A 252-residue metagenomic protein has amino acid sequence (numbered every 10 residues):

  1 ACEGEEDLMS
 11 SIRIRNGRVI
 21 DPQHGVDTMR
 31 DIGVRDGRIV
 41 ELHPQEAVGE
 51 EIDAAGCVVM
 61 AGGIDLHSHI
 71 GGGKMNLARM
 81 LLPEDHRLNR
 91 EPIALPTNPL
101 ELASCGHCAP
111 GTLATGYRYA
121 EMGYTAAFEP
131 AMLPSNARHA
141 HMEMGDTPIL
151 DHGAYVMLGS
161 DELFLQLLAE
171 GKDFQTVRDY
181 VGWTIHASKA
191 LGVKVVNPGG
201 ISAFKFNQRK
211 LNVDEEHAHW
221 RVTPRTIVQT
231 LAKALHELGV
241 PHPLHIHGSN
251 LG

Functional and structural regions predicted by a protein language model:
A1-L8: Short, Lys/Arg-enriched N-terminal segments with co-localized hydrophobic residues within the first ~10-30 amino acids
M9-I12, V19-A61, L77: Histidine-rich, glycine-flanked metal-binding segment
C57-E143: Metal-associated gating/positioning segment near the N- to mid-region
G62-L66, A127-E129, H152-V156, L191-V195 (+1 more regions): Hydrophobic faces of well-ordered beta-strands that scaffold small-molecule active sites in alpha/beta enzyme cores
H69-G71, M132, M157-D161, V196-G200 (+1 more regions): Active-site beta-loop-alpha junctions enriched in small/polar residues
N89-G111, L158-R178, R221: Active-site mouth loops of central-metabolism enzymes
L133-Y180: Mid-domain alpha/beta scaffold segments of enzyme catalytic cores
K172-N197, I201-G252: Histidine/acidic residue-rich metal-binding segments in metalloenzymes
